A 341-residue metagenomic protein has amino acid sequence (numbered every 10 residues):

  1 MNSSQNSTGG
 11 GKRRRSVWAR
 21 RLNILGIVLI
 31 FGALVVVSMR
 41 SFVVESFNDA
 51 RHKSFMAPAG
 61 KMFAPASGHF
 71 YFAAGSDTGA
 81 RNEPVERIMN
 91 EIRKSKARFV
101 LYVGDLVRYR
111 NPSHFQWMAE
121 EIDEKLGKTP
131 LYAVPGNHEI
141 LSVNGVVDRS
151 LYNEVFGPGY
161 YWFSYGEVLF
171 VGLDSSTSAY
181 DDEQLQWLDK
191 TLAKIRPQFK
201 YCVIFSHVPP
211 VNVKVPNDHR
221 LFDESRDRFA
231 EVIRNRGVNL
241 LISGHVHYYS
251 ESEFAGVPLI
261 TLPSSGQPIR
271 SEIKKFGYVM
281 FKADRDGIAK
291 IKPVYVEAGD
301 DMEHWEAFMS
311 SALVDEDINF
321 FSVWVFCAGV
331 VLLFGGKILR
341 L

Functional and structural regions predicted by a protein language model:
N2-R15, F308-V314: Juxtamembrane low-complexity tails/linkers enriched in Ser/Thr-Pro and polybasic
N6-I30, N319-V323, F334-L341: N-terminal Sec-pathway targeting helices
N23, A33-W117: N-terminal active-site segment of His-dependent metallophosphoesterases
F42-A66, P112-C202, N217-L240, Y248-R285: Extended active-site neighborhood of metal-dependent phosphoesterases/phosphodiesterases
V44-A57, E253, V279-L341: A short C-terminal boundary segment appended to hydrolase-like catalytic domains
F72-A74, V100-Y102, A133-V134, I204 (+1 more regions): Residue-level marker for buried hydrophobic side chains located in beta-strands that build the well-ordered beta-sheet
D77, G104-D105, G136-N137, H207 (+1 more regions): Active-site glycine-centered loops adjacent to acidic/histidine catalytic or metal-binding residues that shape
A80, V107-R108, E139, P210 (+1 more regions): Short active-site segment of divalent metal-dependent hydrolases/proteases that encodes the spacing between
